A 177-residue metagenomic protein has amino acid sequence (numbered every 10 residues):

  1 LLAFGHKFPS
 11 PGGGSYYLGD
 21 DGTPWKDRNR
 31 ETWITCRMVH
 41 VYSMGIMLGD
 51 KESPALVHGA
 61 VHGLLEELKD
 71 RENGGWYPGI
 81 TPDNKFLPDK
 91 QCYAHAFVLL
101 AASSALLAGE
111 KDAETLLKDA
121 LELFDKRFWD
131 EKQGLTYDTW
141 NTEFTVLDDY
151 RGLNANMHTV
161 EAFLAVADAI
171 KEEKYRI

Functional and structural regions predicted by a protein language model:
L1-I177: Glycan-recognition and catalytic cores of secretory/periplasmic carbohydrate-active enzymes
